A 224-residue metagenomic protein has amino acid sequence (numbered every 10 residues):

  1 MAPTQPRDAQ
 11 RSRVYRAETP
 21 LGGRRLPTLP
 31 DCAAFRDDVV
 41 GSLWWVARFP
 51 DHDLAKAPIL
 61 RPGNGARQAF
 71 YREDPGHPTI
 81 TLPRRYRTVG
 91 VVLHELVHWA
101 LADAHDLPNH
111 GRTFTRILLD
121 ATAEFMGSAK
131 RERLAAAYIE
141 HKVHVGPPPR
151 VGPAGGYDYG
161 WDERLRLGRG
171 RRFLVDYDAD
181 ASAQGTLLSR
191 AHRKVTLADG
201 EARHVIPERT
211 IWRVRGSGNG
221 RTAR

Functional and structural regions predicted by a protein language model:
M1, R166-L167, S217-R224: Short intrinsically disordered terminal tails
R7-T81, D103-R213: Metalloprotease/metallohydrolase-associated module, dominated by Zn2+-dependent proteases
R84-V89: Secondary-structure capping and boundary motifs in well-ordered enzyme cores
G90-D103: Active-site recognition of the HExxH zinc-binding catalytic motif
H94-L96, A129, T210-W212, N219-T222: Surface-exposed beta-strand edges and their flanking turn/coil or helix-capping segments
